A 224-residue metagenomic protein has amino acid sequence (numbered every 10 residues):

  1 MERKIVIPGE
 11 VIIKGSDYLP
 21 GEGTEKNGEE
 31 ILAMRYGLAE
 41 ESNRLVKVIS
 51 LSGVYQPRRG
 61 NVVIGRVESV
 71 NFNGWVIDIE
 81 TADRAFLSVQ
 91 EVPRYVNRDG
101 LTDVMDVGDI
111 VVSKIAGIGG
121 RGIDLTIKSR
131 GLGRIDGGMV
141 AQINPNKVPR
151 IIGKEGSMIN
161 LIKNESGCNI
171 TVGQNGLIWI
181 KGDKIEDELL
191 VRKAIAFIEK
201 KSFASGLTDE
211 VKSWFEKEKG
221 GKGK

Functional and structural regions predicted by a protein language model:
M1-V112, A116-K224: Single-stranded RNA-binding regions, centering on S1/OB-family and related RNA-binding modules
